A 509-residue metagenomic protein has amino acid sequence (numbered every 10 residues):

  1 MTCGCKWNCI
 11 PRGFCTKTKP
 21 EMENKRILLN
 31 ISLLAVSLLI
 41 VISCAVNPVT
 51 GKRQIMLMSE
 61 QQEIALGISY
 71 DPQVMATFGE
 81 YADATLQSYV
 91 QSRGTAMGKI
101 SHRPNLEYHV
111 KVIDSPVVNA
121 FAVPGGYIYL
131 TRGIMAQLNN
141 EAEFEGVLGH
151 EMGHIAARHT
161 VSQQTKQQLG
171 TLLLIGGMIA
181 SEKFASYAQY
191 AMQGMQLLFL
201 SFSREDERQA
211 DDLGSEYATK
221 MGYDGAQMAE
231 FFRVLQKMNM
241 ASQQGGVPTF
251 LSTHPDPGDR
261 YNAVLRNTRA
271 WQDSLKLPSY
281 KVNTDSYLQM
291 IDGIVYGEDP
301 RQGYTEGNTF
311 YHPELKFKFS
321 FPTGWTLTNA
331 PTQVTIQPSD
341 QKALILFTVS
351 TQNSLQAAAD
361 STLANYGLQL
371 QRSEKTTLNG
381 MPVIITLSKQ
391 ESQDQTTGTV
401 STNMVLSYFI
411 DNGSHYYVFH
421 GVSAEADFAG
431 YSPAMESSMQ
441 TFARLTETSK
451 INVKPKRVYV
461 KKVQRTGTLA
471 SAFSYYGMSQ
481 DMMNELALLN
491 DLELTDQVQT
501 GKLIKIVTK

Functional and structural regions predicted by a protein language model:
R12-E21: Short, Lys/Arg-enriched N-terminal segments with co-localized hydrophobic residues within the first ~10-30 amino acids
M22-L34: Bacterial N-terminal signal peptides that target proteins for export
I40-S43: C-terminal motif of bacterial Sec signal peptides marking the signal peptidase cleavage site
A45-K183, F199-L200, L213-F232, K237-G245 (+4 more regions): Peri-catalytic and regulatory segments of divalent metal-dependent proteins
Q54, A65-I68, E80, S88 (+8 more regions): Extracytoplasmic and endomembrane cell-envelope/extracellular-matrix remodeling and assembly machinery
Q168-G177, Y187-M195, Q209, L213 (+1 more regions): A conserved catalytic-loop motif detector
